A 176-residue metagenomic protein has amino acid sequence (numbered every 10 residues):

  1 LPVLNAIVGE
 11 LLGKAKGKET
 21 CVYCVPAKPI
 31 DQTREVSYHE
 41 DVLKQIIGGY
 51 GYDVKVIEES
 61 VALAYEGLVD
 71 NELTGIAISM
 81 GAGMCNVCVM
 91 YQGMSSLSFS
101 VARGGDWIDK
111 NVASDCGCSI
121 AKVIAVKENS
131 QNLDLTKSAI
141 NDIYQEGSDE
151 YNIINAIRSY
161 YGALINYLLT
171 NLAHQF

Functional and structural regions predicted by a protein language model:
L1-A77, Q92-S100, G105, K110-A121 (+1 more regions): Nucleotide/phosphate-binding catalytic cleft detector across ATP-hydrolyzing and phosphate-transferring enzymes
M80-A82: A generic beta-sheet turn/junction motif
C85-V89: Short beta-strand scaffold segments in enzyme catalytic cores
